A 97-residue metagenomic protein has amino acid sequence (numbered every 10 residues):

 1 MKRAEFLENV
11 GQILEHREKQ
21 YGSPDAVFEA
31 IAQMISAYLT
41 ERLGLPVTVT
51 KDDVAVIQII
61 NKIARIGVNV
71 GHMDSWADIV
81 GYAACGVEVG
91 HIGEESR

Functional and structural regions predicted by a protein language model:
M1-R97: Intrinsically disordered, low-complexity regulatory regions that flank transcription factor DNA-binding cores
